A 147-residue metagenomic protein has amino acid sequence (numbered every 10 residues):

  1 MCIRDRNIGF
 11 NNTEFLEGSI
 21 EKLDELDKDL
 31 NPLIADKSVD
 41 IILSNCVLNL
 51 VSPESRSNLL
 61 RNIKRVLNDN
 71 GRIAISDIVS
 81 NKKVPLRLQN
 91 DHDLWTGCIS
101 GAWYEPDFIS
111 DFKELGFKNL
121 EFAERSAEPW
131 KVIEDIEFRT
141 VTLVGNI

Functional and structural regions predicted by a protein language model:
M1-I3: Short, small-residue-biased leader/transition segments that mark boundaries at the very start of proteins
I8-L30: Conserved SAM-binding strand-loop segment of SAM-dependent methyltransferases
D24-I42: A short acidic, Gly/Pro-enriched loop at the edge of an enzyme's catalytic core that lines a small-molecule cofactor
D40-E54: A short SAM/SAH-binding and catalytic strip from SAM-dependent methyltransferases
S57-R72: A short glycine-rich, Lys/Arg-flanked "PGG" loop and its adjoining helix->strand segment in the class I
S80-I99: Short, glycine-/aromatic-enriched active-site segment of Class I SAM-dependent methyltransferases
G101-G116: Short alpha-helix
L115-I147: C-terminal lobe and adjacent flexible extensions of AdoMet/dcAdoMet transferase-like proteins
